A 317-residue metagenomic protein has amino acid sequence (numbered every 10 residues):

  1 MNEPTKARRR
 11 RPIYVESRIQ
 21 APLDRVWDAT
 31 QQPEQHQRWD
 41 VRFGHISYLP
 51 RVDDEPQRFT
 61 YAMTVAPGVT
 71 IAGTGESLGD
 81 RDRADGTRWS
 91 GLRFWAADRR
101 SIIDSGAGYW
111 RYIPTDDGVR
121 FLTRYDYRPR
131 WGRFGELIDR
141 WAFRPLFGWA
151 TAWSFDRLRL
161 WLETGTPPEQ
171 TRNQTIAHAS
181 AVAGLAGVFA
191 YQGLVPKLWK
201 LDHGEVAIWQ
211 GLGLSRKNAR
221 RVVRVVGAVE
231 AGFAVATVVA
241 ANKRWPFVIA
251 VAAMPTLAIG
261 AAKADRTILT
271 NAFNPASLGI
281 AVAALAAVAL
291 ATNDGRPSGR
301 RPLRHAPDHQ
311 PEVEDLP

Functional and structural regions predicted by a protein language model:
M1-E16, L160, T166-Q170, A291: Short acidic N-proximal helix/loop "leader" segments that mark the beginning of a domain or an inter-domain linker
E3-R9, Q20, D24, E34-V41 (+4 more regions): Glycine-rich portal/gate segments that line the openings of hydrophobic small-molecule binding cavities
Y48, R157-A179, P302-D308: Short, highly charged C-terminal tails/helix-capping segments
I71, W95-W149, L160, T164-P167: Beta-strand/loop substructures that line and gate deep hydrophobic ligand-binding cavities in soluble
T151-L160, E230-G232, A281-G295: Hydrophobic cores of alpha-helical transmembrane segments in multi-pass inner/ER membrane proteins, independent
L160-P167, W199-R216: Membrane-interface interhelical connector segments
A181-L198, K217-I259: Functionalized membrane-embedded alpha-helices
T270-A283: Loop-to-transmembrane alpha-helix initiation sites
